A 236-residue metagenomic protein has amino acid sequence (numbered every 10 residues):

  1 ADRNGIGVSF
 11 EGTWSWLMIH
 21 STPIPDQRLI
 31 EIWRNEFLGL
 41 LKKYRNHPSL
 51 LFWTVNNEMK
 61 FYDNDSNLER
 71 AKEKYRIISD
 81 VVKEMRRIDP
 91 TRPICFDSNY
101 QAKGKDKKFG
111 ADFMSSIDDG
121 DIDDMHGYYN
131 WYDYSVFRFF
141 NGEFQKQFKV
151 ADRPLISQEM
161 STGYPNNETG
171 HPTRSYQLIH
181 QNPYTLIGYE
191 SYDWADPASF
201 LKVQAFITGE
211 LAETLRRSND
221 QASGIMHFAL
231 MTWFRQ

Functional and structural regions predicted by a protein language model:
D2-F234: Substrate-binding/catalytic cleft of secreted carbohydrate-active enzymes, primarily glycoside hydrolases
